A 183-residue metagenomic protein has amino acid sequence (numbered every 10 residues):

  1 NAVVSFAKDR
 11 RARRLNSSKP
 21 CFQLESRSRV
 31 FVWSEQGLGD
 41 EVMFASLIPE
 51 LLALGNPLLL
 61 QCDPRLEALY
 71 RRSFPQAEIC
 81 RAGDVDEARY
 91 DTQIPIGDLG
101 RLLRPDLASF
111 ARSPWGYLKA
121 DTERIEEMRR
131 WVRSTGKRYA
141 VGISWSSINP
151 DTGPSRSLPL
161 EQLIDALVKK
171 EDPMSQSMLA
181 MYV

Functional and structural regions predicted by a protein language model:
N1-V183: Catalytic machinery of carbohydrate-active enzymes, primarily nucleotide-sugar-dependent glycosyltransferases
